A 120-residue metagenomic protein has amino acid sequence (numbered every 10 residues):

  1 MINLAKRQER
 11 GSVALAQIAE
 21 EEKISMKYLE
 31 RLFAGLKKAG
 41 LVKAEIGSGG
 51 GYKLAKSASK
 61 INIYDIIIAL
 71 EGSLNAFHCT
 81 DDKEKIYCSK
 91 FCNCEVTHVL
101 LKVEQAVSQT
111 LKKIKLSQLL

Functional and structural regions predicted by a protein language model:
M1-I24: N-terminal helix-turn-helix DNA-binding core of bacterial DNA-binding proteins
E20, K37-K38: Alpha-helical residues within the helix-turn-helix
K27: Key DNA-contact positions within bacterial/archaeal DNA-binding proteins
L32-L36: Basic amphipathic alpha-helical segments that dock to polyanions
K38-L41, A69: Residue cluster at the C-terminal edge of the helix-turn-helix DNA-binding motif
L41-A55: Beta-hairpin "wing" of winged helix-turn-helix
A55-L120: Non-DNA-binding regulatory cores of transcription-related proteins, predominantly C-terminal effector-binding
